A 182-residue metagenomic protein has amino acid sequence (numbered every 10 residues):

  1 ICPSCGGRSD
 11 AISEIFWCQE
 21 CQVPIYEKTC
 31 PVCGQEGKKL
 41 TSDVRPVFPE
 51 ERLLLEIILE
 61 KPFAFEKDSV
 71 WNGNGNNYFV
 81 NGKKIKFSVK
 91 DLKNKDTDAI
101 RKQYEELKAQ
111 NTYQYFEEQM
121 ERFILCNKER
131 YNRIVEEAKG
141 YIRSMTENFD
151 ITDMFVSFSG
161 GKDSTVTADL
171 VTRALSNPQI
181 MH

Functional and structural regions predicted by a protein language model:
I1-K39, D43, L54, F65-H182: ATP-dependent adenylation/nucleotidyltransferase module used to activate substrates
P46-K61: Intrinsically disordered, low-complexity segments
